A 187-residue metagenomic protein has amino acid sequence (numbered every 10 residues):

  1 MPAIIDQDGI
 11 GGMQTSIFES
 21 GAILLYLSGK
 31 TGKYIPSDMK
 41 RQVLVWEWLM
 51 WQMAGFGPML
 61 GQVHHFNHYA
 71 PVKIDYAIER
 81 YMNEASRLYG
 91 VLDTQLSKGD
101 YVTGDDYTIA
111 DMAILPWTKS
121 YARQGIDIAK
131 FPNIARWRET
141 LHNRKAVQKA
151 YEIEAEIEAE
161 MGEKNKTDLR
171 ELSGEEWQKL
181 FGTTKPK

Functional and structural regions predicted by a protein language model:
M1-N83, D93, Q178-K187: GST-like domain detector, emphasizing the conserved glutathione-binding G-site in the N-terminal thioredoxin-like
S16, D38-R41, Y107, D127-I128 (+1 more regions): Alpha-helical interaction segments
S20, L49-W51, W137, Y151 (+1 more regions): N-terminal, helix-rich and Lys/Arg-enriched segments in bacterial and organellar proteins
A22, K145-A146: Alpha-helix/helix-capping structural signal
V43, W137, I157-E158: Short secondary-structure capping/turn micro-motifs that flank functional sites
W48-K145, E152, K187: GST-like fold's C-terminal all-alpha helical module
E154-K187: Acidic/histidine-enriched, glycine/proline-rich intrinsically disordered or flexible terminal extensions
